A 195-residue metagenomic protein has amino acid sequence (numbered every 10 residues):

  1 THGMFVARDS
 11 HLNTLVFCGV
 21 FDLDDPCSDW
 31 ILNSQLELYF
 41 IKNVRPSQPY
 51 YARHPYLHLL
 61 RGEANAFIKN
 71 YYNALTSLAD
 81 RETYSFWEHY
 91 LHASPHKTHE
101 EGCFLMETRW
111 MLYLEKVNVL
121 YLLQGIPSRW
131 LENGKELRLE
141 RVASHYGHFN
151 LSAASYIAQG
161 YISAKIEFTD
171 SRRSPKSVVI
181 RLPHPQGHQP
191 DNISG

Functional and structural regions predicted by a protein language model:
T1-K116: Active-site core of glycosidic bond-cleaving carbohydrate-active enzymes
N65-G195: Non-catalytic C-terminal accessory modules of carbohydrate-active enzymes
